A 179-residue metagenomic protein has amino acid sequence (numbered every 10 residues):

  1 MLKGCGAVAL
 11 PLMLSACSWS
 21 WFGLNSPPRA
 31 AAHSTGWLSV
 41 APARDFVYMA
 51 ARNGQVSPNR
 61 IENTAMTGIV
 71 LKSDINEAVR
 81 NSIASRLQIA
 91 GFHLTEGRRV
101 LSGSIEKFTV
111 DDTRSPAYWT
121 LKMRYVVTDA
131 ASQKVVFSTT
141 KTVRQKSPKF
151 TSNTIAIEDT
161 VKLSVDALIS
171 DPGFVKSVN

Functional and structural regions predicted by a protein language model:
M1-C17: Sec-dependent bacterial lipoprotein signal peptides
M1-L2, V40, Q133: Generic low-polarity alpha-helical segments
V8-L10, V79, A131: Intrinsic disorder/low-complexity segments
C17-E77, N81, G173-N179: A structural "domain/chain start" motif
S18-A30, S85, I89-V136, T142-P148: Surface-exposed short loop/turn segments
D45, Y118-W119, V126, D159-K162: Short, intrinsically disordered/low-complexity patches at protein termini and at juxtamembrane boundaries
N59-K72, A131-V178: Short secondary-structure boundary motifs at beta->alpha junctions and helix caps
S82-H93, A167, D171, V175: Structured segments of extracytoplasmic/periplasmic soluble domains in secreted or envelope-associated proteins
